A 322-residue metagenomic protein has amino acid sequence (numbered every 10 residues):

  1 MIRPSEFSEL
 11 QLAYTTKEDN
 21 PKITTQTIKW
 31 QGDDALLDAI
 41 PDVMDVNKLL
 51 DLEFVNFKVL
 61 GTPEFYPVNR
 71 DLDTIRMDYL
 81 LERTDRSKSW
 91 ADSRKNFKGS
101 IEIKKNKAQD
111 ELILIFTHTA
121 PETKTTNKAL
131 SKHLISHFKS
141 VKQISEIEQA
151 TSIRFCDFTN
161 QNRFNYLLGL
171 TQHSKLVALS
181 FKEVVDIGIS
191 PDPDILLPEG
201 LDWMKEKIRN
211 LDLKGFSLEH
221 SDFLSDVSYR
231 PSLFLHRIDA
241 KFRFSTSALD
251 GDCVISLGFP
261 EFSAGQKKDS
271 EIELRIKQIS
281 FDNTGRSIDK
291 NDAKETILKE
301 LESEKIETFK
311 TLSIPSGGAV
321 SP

Functional and structural regions predicted by a protein language model:
M1-P322: Intrinsically disordered, low-complexity, charge-rich terminal extensions of nucleic-acid-associated complexes
